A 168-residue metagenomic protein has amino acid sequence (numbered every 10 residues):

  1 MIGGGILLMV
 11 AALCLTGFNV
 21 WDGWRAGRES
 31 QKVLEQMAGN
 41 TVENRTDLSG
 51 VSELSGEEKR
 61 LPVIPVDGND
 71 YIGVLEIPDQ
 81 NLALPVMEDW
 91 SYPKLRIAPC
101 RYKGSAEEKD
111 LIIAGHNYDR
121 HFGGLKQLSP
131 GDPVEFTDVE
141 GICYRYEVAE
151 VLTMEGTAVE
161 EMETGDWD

Functional and structural regions predicted by a protein language model:
I2-D168: Solvent-exposed, non-transmembrane regions of membrane-associated and secreted proteins
